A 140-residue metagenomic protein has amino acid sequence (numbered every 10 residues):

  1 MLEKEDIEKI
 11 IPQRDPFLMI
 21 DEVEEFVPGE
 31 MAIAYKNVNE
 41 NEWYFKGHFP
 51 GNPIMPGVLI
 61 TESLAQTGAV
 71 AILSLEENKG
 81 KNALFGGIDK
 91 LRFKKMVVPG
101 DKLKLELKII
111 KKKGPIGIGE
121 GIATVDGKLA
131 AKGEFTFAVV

Functional and structural regions predicted by a protein language model:
M1, G68-K104, K132-A138: Hydrophobic beta-strand-centered segment that forms part of the acyl-chain substrate-binding groove
L2-R14: Short aromatic-glycine motifs in intrinsically disordered, low-complexity regions
E8, G51, F93-M96: Beta-strand-rich interaction surfaces with strong enrichment in secreted/lumenal proteins
D15-M55, I60: Catalytic strand-loop segment that frames the active site of acyl-thioester-processing enzymes
F17-I20, M31, F85-K90, K104-E106 (+1 more regions): Conserved beta-strand residues within beta-sheet cores
D21-E24, D89, K94, K108-I110 (+1 more regions): Conserved positions in beta-strands of structured domains
V23, M55-N78: Active-site helix/loop of acyl-thioester processing domains in fatty-acid/polyketide metabolism, spanning hotdog-fold
V98-D101, K108-V140: HotDog/MaoC-like acyl-thioester-processing domains
